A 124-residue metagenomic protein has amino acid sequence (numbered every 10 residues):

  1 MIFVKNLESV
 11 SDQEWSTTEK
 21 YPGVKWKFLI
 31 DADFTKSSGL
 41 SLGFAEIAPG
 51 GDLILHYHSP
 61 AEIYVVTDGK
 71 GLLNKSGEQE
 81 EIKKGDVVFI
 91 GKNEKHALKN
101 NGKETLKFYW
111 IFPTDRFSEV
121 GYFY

Functional and structural regions predicted by a protein language model:
M1-G39, Y122-Y124: A short, N-terminal "cap"/entry segment at the start of jelly-roll beta-barrel domains of the cupin/DSBH fold
W26-D31, G43-H58: Conserved short histidine dyad/triad with adjacent acidic residue
F34-S38, I47-G51, K70, T114-F117: Short, charged/polar surface micro-motifs in flexible loops or helix N-caps
A45, I63, F89, E104-E119: A short hydrophobic beta-strand segment most commonly corresponding to one strand of the jelly-roll/cupin
A48-G50, G85, N93, K103: Tight coil/turn sites that cap or link beta-strands
I54-L55, L73-N74, I90, H96-G102: Short beta-strand His + acidic residue motifs that chelate non-heme Fe in jelly-roll/DSBH and cupin folds
A61, V66-G71: Glycine- and acidic-residue-biased ligand/ion/polar-headgroup-sensing regions
G77-K92: Short acidic-glycine-tyrosine-enriched beta hairpin
